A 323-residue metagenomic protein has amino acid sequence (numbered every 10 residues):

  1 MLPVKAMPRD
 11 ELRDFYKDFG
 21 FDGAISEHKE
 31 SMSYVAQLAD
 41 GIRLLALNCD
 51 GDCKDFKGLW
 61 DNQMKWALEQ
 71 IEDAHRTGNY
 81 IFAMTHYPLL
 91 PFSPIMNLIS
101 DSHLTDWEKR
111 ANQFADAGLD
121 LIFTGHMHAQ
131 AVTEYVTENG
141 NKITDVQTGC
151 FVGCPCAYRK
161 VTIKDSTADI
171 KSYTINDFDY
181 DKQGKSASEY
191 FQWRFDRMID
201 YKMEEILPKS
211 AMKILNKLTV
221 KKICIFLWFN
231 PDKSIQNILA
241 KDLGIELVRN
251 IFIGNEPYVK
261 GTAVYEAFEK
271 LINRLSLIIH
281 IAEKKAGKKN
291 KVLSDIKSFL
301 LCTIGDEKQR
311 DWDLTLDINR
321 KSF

Functional and structural regions predicted by a protein language model:
M1, D50-C53, Y87-P91, M127-A131 (+2 more regions): Solvent-exposed loop/turn segments at secondary-structure junctions within structured extracellular/periplasmic domains
M1-D14, G23-S31, F123, V132-D165 (+1 more regions): Active-site-adjacent helix-turn-beta-strand microarchitecture at beta-sheet edges that either contains or buttresses
M1-K65, E72, N139: Extended active-site neighborhood of metal-dependent phosphoesterases/phosphodiesterases
Y34, R159, W312-L314: Residue-level detector of beta-strand structural context in well-folded domains
Q37-L38, R43-L45, K54-T144, K241: His/acidic metal-ligating clusters that form di-metal
R76, T162-T167, I223-C224: A short, structured loop/turn motif at beta-sheet edges
K171-K182: Short, solvent-exposed aromatic-acidic interface loops
Y180-F323: Non-catalytic terminal accessory segments
